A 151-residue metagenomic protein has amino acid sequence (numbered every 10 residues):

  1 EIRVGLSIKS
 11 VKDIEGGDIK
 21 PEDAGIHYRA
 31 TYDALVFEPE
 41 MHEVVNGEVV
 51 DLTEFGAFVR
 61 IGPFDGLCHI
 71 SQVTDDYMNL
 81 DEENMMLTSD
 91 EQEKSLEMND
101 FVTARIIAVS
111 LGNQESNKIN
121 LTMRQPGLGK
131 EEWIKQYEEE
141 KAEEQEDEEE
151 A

Functional and structural regions predicted by a protein language model:
E1-A151: Single-stranded RNA-binding regions, centering on S1/OB-family and related RNA-binding modules
